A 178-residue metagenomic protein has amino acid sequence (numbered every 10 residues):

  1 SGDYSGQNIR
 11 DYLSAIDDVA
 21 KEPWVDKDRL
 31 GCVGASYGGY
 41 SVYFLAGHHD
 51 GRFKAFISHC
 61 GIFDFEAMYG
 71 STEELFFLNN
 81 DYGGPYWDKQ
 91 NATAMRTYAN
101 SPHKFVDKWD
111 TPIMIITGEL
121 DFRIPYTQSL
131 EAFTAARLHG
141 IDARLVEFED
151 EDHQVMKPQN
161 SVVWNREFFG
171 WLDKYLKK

Functional and structural regions predicted by a protein language model:
S1-K178: Active-site-proximal cap/loop segments of hydrolase catalytic domains
